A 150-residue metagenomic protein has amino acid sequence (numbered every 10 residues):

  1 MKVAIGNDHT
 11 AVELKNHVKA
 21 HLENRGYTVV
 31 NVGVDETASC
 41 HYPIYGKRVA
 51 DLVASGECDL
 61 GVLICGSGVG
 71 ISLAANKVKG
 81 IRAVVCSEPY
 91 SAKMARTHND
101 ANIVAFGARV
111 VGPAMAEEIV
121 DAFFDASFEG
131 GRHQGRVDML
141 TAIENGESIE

Functional and structural regions predicted by a protein language model:
K2-G6, T10-A11, P89-E150: C-terminal binding/interaction regions
G6, V32, I64-C65, C86 (+1 more regions): Structural motif
E13-N24: Short, solvent-exposed amphipathic alpha-helices that sit in or adjacent to ligand/effector-binding or catalytic
A20, K47, D51, L73 (+2 more regions): Alpha-helical segments flanking ligand/cofactor-binding loops in enzyme cores
T28-S39: A short beta-strand-loop structural module common to alpha/beta enzyme folds
Y45-V85: Helix-adjacent hinge/juxtasegments
